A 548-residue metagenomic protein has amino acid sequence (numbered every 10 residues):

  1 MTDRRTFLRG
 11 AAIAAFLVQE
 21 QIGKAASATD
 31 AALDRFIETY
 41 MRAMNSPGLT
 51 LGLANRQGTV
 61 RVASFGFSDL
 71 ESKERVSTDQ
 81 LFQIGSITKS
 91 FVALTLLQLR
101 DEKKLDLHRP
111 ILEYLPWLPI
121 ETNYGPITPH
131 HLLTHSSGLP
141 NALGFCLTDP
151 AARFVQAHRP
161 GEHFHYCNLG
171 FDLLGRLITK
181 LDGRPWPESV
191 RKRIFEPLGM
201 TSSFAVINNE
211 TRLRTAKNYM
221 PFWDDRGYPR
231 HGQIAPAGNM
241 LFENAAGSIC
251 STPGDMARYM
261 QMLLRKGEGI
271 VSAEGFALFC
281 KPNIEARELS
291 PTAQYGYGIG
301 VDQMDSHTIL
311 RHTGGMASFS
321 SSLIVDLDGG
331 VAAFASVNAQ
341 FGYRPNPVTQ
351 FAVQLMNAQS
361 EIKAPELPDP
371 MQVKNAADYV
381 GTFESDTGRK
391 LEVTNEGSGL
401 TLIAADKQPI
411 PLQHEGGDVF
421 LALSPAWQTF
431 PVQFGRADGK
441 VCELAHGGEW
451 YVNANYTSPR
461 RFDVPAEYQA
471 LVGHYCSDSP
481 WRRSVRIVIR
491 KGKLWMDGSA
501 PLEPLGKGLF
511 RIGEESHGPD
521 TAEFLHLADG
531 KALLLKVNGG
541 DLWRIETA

Functional and structural regions predicted by a protein language model:
M1-A14: N-terminal secretory signal peptides and thylakoid transit peptides that target proteins across membranes
A28-F82, K104-D106, E113-Y114, I120 (+3 more regions): Short, conserved catalytic-motif segment at the N-terminal edge
D34-I37, L51, Q57, Q80-H108 (+3 more regions): Active-site SXXK
P47-L49, S320-S322, T521: Short loop/turn microsegments at loop-to-beta-strand junctions
G58-L70, E121-L327: Short, surface-exposed loop or secondary-structure junction motifs that flank catalytic or metal-binding residues
R311-T313, S322-A339, C442-A445, L535-K536: Short, well-ordered beta-strand elements
N346-A548: Peripheral terminal and inter-domain segments
